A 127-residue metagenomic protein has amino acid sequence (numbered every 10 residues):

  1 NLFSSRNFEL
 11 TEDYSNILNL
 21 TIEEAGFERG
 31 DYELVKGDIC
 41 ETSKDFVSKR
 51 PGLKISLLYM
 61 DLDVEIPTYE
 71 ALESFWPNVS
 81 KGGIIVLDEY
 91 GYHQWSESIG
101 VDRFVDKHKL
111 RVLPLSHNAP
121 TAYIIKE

Functional and structural regions predicted by a protein language model:
N1-E127: S-adenosylmethionine/decaboxylated-SAM
